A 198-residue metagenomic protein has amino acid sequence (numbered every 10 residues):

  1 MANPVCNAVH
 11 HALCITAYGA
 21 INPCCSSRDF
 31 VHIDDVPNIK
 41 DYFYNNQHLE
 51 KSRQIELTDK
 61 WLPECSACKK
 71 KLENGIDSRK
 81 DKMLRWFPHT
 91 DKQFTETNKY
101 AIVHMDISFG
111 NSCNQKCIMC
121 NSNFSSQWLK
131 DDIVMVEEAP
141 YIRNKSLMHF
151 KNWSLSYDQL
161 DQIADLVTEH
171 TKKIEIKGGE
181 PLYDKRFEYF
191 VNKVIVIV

Functional and structural regions predicted by a protein language model:
M1-A8: Short, basic/aromatic recognition patches
P4, R28-V31, S125: A short acidic/small-residue loop/turn micro-motif
A8, I21-S26, W61-E73, S112-S122: Local cysteine-cluster metal-coordination motifs and their immediate loop/turn environment, predominantly Fe-S cluster
H11-L13: Short, surface-exposed beta-strand/loop micro-motifs that present aromatic residues
I15-Y18: Short, acidic, Ser/Thr-enriched surface-loop or helix-capping motifs
C24-V31, N192-V198: Short, intrinsically disordered, charge-balanced linker/junction segments flanking boundaries in proteins
S26-L72: C-terminal accessory region of radical SAM enzymes
L72-V198: Conserved alpha-helical substructure of the radical SAM core
